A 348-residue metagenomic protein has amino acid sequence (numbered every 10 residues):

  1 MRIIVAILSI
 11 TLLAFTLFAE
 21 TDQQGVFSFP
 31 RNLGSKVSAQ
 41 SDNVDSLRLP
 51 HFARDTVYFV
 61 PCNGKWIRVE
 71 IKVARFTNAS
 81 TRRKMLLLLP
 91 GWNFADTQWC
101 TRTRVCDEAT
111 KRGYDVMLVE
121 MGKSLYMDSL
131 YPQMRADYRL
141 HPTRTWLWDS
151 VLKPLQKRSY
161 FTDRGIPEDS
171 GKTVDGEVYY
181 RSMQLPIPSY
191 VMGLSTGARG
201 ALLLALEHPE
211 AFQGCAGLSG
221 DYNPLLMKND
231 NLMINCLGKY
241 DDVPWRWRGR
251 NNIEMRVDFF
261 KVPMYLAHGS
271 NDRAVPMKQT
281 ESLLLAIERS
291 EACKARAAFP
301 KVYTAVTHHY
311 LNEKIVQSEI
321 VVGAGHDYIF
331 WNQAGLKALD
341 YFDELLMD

Functional and structural regions predicted by a protein language model:
M1-I4: Positively charged n-region of N-terminal signal peptides that target proteins for export
L12-L17: Hydrophobic core
E20-D348: Non-catalytic cap/lid and distal C-terminal segments of serine-dependent acyl enzymes
